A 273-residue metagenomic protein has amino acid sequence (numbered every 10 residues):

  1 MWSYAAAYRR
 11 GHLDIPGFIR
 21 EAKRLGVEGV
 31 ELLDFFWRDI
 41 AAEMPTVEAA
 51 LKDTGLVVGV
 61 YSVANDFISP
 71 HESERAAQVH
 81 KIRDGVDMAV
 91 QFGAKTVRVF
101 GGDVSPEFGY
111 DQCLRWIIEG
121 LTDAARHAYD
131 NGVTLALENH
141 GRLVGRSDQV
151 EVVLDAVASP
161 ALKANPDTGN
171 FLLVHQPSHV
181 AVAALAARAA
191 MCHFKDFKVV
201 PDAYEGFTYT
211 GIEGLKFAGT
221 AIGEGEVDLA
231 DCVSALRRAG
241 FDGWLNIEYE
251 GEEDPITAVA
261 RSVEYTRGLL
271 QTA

Functional and structural regions predicted by a protein language model:
M1-A94, Q112, E119, Y129 (+5 more regions): N-terminal pre-domain/capping segments
A6-G11, L32-M44, D66-S73, S105-G109 (+5 more regions): Acidic-and-aromatic substrate-binding clefts and catalytic sites of carbohydrate-active enzymes
R20, G29-V30, Y61, E119-E226 (+2 more regions): Acidic/histidine-rich catalytic cores of soluble enzymes
E31-L32, V60-Y61, A94-G101, L135-N139 (+1 more regions): Short beta-strand segments at enzyme active-site cores
V97-F108, L114: Divalent metal-binding pocket/active-site signature
F207-Y209, A218-T220, F241-E253: Active-site clefts of carbohydrate-active enzymes
G243-L269: C-terminal/domain-terminus segments
